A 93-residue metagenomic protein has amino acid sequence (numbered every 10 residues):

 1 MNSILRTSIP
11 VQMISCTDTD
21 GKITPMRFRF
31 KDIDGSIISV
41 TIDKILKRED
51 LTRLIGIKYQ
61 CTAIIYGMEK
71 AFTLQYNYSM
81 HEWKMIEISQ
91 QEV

Functional and structural regions predicted by a protein language model:
M1-V93: Cysteine-centric segments in proteins
